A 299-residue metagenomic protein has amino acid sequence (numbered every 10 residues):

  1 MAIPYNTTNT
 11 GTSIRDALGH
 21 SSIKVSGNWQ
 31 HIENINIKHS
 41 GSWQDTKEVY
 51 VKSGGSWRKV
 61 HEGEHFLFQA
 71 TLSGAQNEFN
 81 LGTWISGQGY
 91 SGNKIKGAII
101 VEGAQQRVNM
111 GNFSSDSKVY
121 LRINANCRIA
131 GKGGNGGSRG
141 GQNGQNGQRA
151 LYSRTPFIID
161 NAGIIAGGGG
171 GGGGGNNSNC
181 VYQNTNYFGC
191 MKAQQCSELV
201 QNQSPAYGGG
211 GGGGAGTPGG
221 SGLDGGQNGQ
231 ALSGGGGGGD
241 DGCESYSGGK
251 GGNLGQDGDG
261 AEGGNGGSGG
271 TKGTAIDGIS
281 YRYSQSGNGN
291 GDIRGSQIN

Functional and structural regions predicted by a protein language model:
M1-K94, R282, S286-N299: Enriched but not universal
A2, N28, S40-S42, G54 (+7 more regions): Exposed regions on extracellular, virion, or secretory-pathway luminal proteins
P4-A17, G97-A104, N124-Y281, S286-N299: Glycine-centric low-complexity/flexibility signal
S26, K38, K52, Q69-S73 (+6 more regions): A structural detector for beta-sheet-dominated domains
E48, Y120-R122, A275: Generic detector of isolated residues embedded in canonical secondary-structure elements
S73-G92, G103-V119, G136-F157, D277-G278: Extracellular beta-strand-rich solenoid/capping regions of secreted or surface-exposed proteins that bind or remodel
